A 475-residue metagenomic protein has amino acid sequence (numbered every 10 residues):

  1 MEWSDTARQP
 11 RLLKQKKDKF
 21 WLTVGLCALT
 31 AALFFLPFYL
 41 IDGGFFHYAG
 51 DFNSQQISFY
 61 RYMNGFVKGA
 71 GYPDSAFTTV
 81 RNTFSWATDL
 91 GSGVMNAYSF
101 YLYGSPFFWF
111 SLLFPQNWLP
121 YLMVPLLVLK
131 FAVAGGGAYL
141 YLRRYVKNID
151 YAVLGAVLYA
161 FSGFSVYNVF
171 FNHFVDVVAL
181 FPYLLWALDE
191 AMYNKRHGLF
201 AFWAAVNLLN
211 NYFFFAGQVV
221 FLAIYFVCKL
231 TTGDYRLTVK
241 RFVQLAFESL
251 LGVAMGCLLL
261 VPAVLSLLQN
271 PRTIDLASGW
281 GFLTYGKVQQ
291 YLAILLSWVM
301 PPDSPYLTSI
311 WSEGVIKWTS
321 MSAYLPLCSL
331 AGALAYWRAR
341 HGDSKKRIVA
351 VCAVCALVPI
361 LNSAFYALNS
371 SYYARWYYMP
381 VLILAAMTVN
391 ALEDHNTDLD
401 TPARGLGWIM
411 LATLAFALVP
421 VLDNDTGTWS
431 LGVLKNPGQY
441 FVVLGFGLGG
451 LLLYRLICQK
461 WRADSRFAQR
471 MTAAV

Functional and structural regions predicted by a protein language model:
M1-L40, Q244, R470: Start-transfer (signal-anchor) and selected internal transmembrane alpha helices of multi-pass inner/ER membrane
K19-F52, L250-S266: Transmembrane signal-anchor helices characteristic of membrane glycosylation enzymes that use polyprenol
C27, F131-R144, D150-T231, Q244-V264 (+3 more regions): Membrane-embedded helix bundles of polyisoprenyl
P37-Y145, D150-P182, V206-N210, A293 (+2 more regions): Active-site lumenal/periplasmic loops and adjacent helix-entry segments of GT-C-fold, multi-pass membrane
N53-A76, P106, R241-F242, G252-A339 (+3 more regions): Periplasmic/ER-lumenal interhelical loops and adjacent helix-loop junctions in multi-pass membrane proteins
L122-V133, N172-V175, L250, A254 (+2 more regions): Hydrophobic alpha-helical transmembrane segments of multi-pass membrane proteins
A134-Y141, L180-M192, V220-C228, L330-L334 (+2 more regions): Transmembrane alpha-helical segments
K195, F214, I348-V475: Contiguous transmembrane helix-bundle modules in multi-pass membrane proteins
